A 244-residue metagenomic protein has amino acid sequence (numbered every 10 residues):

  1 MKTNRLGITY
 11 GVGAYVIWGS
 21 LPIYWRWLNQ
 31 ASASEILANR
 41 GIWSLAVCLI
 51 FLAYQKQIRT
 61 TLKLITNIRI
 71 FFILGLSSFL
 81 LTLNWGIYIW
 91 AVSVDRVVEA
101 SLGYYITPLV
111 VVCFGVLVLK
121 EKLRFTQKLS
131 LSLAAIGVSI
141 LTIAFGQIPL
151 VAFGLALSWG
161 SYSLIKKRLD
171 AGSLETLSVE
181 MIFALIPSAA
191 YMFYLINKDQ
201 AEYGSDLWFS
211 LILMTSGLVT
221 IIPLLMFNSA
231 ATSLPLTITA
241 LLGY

Functional and structural regions predicted by a protein language model:
M1-E35, I136-R168: Glycine-/small-residue-enriched transmembrane alpha-helix faces in small-molecule transporters and effluxers
M1-G13, A46-L74, F125, L177 (+2 more regions): Membrane-interface interhelical linkers
G11, E35-A46, W90-L109, G146-S158 (+1 more regions): Structural signature of hydrophobic alpha-helical transmembrane segments
V16-S20, Y24, G75-V92, G154-S161 (+2 more regions): Hydrophobic alpha-helical transmembrane segments of multi-pass membrane transport proteins, especially secondary
I23-S34, T60-L64, W90-R96, I136-S139 (+2 more regions): Membrane-interface helix termini and inter-helical loops of multi-pass transporters
L28, I36, A91-V92, L117-L119 (+3 more regions): Hydrophobic/aromatic residues within transmembrane alpha-helices of multi-pass small-molecule transporters
S32-A33, R96, L119-R124, G172-S173 (+1 more regions): A helix-boundary/kink motif common to multi-pass secondary transporters, especially Major Facilitator Superfamily
W90, T107-T126: C-terminal transmembrane-helix exit sites in multi-pass transporters
